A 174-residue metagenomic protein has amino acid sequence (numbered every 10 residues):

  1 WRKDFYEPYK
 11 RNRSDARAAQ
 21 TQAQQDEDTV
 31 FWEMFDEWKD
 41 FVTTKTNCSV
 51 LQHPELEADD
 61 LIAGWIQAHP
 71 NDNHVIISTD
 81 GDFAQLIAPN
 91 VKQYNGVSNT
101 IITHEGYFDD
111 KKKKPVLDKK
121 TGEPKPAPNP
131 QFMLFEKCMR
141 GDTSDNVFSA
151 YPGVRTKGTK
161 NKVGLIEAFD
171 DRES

Functional and structural regions predicted by a protein language model:
W1-I77, F83, I87-I102: Noncatalytic, basic helical substrate-engagement surface that gates or grips nucleic-acid strands
K10-D26, D40, T44-V50, N71 (+2 more regions): Non-catalytic nucleic-acid-binding/docking modules located in mid-to-C-terminal regions of nucleic-acid enzymes
G81-D82, K160: Alpha-helix/helix-capping structural signal
